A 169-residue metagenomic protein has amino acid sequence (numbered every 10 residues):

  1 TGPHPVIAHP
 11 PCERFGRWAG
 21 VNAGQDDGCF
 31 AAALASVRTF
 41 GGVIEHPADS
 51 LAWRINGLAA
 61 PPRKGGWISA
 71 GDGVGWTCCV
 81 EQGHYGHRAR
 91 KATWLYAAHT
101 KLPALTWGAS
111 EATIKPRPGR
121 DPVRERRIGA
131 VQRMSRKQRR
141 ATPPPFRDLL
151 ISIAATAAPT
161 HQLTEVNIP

Functional and structural regions predicted by a protein language model:
T1-P169: Class I S-adenosyl-L-methionine
